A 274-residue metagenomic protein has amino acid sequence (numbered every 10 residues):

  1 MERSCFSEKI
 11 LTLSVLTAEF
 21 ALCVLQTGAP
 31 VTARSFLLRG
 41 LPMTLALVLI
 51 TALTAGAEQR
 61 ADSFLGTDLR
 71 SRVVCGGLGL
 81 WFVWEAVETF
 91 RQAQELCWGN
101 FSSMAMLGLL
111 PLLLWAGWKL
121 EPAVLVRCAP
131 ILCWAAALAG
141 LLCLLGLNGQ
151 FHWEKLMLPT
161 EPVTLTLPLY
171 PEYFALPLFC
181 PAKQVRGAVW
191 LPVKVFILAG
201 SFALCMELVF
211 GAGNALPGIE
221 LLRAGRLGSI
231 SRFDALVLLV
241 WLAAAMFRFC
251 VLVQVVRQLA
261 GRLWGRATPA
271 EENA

Functional and structural regions predicted by a protein language model:
M1-F6: Short, Lys/Arg-rich, polar N-terminal cytosolic tail immediately upstream of the first transmembrane signal-anchor
E8-Q26, R39-I50, C75-T89, M106-L110 (+4 more regions): Hydrophobic, membrane-embedded alpha-helices of multi-pass small-molecule transporters
V24-R39, A52-G66: Membrane-interface helix-loop junction between the first two transmembrane segments
T27-R34, R91-G99, G149-T160, A215-L216: Membrane-interface helix termini and inter-helical loops of multi-pass transporters
A29-A33, T54, Q59, E95-W98 (+2 more regions): Membrane-water interface regions at transmembrane-helix termini and the short interhelical loops of multi-pass membrane
Q59-R70, L120-C128, A182-L191, G261-T268: Membrane-interface helix-boundary motifs at transmembrane edges
Q59-S102, W241-W264: Hydrophobic transmembrane alpha-helices that form the core helical bundles of multi-pass secondary transporters
V209-D234: Membrane-interface interhelical connector segments
